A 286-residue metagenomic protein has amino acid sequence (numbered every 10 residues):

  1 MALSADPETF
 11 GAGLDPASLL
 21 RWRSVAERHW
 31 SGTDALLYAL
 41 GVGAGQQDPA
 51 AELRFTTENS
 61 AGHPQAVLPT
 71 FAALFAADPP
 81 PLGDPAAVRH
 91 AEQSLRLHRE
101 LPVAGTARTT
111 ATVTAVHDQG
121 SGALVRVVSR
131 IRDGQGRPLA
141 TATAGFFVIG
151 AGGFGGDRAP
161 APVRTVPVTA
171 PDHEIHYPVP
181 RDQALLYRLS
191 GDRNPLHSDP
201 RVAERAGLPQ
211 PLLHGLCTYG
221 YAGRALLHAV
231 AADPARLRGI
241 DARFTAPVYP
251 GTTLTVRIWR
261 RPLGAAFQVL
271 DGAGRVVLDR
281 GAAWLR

Functional and structural regions predicted by a protein language model:
A2-L20, V88-I175, P250, T255-R286: HotDog/MaoC-like acyl-thioester-processing domains
A2-T106: Hydrophobic, proline/glycine-rich low-complexity stretches
P7-T56, T165-T218, A225-H228: A contiguous, surface-exposed recognition patch within enzymatic or periplasmic domains that forms
A35, L40, G145, L216 (+3 more regions): Residues within alpha-helical segments
D48, D133-R137, A231-D233: Short, glycine- and charge-enriched coil/turn segments that flank and shape catalytic ligand pockets
I149, P180, P247: Residues that form or immediately flank small-molecule/cofactor binding pockets and catalytic motifs
L196-H197, R201-A265, V269-R275: Catalytic-pocket segment enriched in acidic/His residues
